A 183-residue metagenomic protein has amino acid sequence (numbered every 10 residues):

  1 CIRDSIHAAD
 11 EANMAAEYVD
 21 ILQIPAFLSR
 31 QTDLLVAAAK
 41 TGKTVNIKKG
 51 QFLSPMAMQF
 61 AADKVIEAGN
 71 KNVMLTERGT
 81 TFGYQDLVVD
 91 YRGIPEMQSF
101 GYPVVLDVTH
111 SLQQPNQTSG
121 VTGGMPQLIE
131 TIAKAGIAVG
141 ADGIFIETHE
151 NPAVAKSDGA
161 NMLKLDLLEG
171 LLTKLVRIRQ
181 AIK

Functional and structural regions predicted by a protein language model:
C1-I2: Short, small-residue-biased leader/transition segments that mark boundaries at the very start of proteins
I6-A15, K64-V65, A141-I144, T148-P152 (+1 more regions): Electropositive, surface-exposed helix/loop patches at the edges of structured domains that serve as adaptable
I6-T32, A38-A39, F52: Glycine-rich anion-binding loops of enzyme active sites
M14-A15, A57, N116, A155-K156: Short Asp/Glu-rich motifs
A15, A61, I132, L168-L171: Hydrophobic side chains in well-ordered alpha-helices
P25-A26, L87, H110, V154 (+1 more regions): Flexible, active-site-adjacent loop/turn segments at secondary-structure boundaries
R30-T148: Catalytic alpha/beta core domains of metabolic enzymes, predominantly
N151-K183: C-terminal helical cap(s) of enzyme catalytic domains, especially alpha/beta-barrels
